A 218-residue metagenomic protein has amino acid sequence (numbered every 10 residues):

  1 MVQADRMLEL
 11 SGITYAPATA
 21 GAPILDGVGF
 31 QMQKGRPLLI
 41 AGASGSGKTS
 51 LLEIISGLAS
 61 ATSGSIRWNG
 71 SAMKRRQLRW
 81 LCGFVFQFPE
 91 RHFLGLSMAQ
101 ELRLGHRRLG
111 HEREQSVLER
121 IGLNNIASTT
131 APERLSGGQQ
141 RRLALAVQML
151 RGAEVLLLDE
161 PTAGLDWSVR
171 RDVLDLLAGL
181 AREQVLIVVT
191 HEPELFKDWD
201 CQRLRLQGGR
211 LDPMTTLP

Functional and structural regions predicted by a protein language model:
S56: Helix-to-loop junction immediately C-terminal to a conserved catalytic motif
S60-W80, L123: Conserved ABC transporter NBD signature motif
H111-A127: Conserved ABC ATPase "signature" region
A131-L135, Q139: Conserved ABC ATPase signature
Q148-M149: ABC ATPase C-loop
L156-E160: Catalytic Walker B motif of ABC-type/P-loop ATPase nucleotide-binding domains
W167-V169: Helix N-cap at the start of a conserved alpha-helix in ABC-type nucleotide-binding domains
Q184-T190: Conserved H-loop
